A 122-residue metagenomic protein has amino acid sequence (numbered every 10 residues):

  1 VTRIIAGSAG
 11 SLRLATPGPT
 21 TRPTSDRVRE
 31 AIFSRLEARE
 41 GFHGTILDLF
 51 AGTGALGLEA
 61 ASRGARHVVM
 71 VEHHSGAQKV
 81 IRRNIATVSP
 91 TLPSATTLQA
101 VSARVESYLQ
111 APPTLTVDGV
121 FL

Functional and structural regions predicted by a protein language model:
V1-L122: Class I S-adenosyl-L-methionine-dependent methyltransferase catalytic core
